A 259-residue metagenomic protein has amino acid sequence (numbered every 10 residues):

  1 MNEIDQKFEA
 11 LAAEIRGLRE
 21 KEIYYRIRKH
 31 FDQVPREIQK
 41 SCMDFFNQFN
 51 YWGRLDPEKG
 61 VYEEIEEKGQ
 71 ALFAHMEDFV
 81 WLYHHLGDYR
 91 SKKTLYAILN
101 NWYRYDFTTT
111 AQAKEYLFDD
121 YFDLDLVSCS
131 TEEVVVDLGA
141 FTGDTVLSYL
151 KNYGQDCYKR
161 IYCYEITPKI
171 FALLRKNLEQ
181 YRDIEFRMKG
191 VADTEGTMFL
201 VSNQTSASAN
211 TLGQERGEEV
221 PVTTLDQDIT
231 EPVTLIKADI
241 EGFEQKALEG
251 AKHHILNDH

Functional and structural regions predicted by a protein language model:
M1-H259: Phosphate/nucleotide-binding beta-alpha loop and adjacent structural elements of enzyme active sites
